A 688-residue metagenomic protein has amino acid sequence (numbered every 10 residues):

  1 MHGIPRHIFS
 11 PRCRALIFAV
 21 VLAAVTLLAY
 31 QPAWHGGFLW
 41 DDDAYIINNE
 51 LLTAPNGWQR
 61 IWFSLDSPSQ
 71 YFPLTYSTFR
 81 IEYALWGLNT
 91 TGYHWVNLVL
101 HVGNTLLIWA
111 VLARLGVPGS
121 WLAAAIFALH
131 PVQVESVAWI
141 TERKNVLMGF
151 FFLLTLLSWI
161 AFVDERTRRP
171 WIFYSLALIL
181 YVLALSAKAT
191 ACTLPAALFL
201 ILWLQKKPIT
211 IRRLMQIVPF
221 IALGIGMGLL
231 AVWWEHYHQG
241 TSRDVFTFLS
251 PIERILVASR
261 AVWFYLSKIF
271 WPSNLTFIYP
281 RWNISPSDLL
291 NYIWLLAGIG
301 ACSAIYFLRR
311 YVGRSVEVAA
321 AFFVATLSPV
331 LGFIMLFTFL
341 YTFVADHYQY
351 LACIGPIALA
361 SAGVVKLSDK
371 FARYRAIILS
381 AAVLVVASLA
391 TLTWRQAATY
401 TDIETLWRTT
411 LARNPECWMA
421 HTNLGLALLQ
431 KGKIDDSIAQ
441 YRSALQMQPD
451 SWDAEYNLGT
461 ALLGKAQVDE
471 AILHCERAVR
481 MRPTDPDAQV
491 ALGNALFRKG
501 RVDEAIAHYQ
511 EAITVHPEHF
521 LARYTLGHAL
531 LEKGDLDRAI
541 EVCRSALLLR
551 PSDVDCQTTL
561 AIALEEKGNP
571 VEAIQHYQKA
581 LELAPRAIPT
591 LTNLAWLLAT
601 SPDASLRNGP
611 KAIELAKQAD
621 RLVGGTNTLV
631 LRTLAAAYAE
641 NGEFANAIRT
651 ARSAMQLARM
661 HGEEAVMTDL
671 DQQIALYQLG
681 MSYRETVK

Functional and structural regions predicted by a protein language model:
M1-G464, D469, D487, A491 (+1 more regions): Polytopic membrane enzymes that build or remodel cell-surface glycoconjugates and lipids
T409, E416, D450, T484 (+5 more regions): Short coil loop/turn residues that delineate tetratricopeptide repeat
R413, M447, M481, V515 (+5 more regions): Structural marker of alpha-solenoid helical repeat scaffolds
M419-L429, D453-L463, D487-R498, L521-L531 (+3 more regions): Conserved alpha-helical positions within TPR/SEL1-like repeat arrays
D603-P610, Q618-R621, G625-T628, E640-F644 (+1 more regions): Terminal, low-structured helical/coil segments at or just beyond the last alpha-helical repeat
